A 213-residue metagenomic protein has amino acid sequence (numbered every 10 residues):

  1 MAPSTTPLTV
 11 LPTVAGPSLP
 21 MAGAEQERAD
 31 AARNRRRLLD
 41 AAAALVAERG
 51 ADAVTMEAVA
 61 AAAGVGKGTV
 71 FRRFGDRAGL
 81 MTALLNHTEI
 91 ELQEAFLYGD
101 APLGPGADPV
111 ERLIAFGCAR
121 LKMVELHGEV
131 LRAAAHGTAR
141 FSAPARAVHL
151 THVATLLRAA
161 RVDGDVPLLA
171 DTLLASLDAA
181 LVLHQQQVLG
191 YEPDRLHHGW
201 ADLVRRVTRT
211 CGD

Functional and structural regions predicted by a protein language model:
M1-R49, A53-A62, G79-T82: Basic, helix-initiating cap at the start of DNA-binding domains
R28, R35, M56, A78 (+4 more regions): Short, structured helix-loop boundary elements
A44, E48, D76, Y98 (+5 more regions): Conserved amphipathic alpha-helical interaction elements at protein-protein interfaces in regulatory, energy-coupling
G64-F74: Short hydrophobic/aromatic patch on the recognition helix
M81-T88, H127, L131, A145: Alpha-helical DNA-contacting segments of helix-turn-helix folds
L84, T88, L92, F96 (+2 more regions): Hydrophobic recognition helices of helix-based DNA-binding modules
L85-A115: Amphipathic alpha-helical linker/stalk segments
Q93, E111-L126, A135-D171, Q186 (+2 more regions): Amphipathic alpha-helical packing segments from all-alpha helical-bundle domains
